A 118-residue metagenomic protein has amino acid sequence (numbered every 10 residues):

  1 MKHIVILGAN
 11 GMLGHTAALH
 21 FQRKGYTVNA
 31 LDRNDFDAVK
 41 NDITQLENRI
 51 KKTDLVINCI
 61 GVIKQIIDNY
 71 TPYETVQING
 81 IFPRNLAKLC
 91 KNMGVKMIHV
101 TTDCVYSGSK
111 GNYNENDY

Functional and structural regions predicted by a protein language model:
K2-K24: N-terminal Rossmann NAD(P)H-binding glycine-rich loop of SDR-like oxidoreductase domains
H3, D54-L55, K96: Structural motif
L7, L31, C59-I60, M97-D103 (+1 more regions): SDR active-site strand-loop-helix element
G14, I66, S107-G108: Glycine/Thr-rich phosphate-binding loops of Rossmann-like dinucleotide-binding domains
N29-L46: Adenosine-cofactor binding site in Rossmann-like domains, unifying the SAM/SAH pocket of S-adenosylmethionine-dependent
D42-I78, L89: NAD(P)H-binding glycine-rich loop region in Rossmannoid oxidoreductase-like domains and their noncatalytic homologs
G80, R84: Conserved active-site region of classical short-chain dehydrogenase/reductase
N85-Y118: Conserved Rossmann-fold NAD(P)-dependent oxidoreductase catalytic core, especially the SDR/UDP-sugar
